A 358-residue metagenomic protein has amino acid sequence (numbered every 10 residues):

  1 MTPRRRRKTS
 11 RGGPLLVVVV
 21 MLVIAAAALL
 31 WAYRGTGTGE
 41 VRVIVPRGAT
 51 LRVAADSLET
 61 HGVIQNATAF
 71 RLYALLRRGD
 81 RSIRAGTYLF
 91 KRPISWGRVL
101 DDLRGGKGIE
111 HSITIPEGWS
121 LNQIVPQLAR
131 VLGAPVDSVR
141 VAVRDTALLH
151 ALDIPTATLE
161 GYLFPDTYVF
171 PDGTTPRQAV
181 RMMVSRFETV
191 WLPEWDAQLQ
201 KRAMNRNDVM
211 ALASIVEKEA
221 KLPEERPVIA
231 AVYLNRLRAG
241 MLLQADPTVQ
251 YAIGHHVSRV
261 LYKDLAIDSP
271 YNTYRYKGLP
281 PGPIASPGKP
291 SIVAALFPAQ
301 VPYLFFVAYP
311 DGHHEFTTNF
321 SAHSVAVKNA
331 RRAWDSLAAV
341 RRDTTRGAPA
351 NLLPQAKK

Functional and structural regions predicted by a protein language model:
T2-R42: N-terminal type II signal-anchor transmembrane helix that functions as the membrane-insertion/stop-transfer segment
S10-P14, E40, R81-S82, W119-Q123 (+4 more regions): Short low-complexity stretches enriched in small and charged residues
G13-V18, H61-G62, A85-T87, S138-V143 (+2 more regions): N-terminal start-of-chain detector that recognizes signal peptides and the immediate post-cleavage beginning
L16, V43-P46, K91, K201 (+2 more regions): Pocket-edge positions in alpha/beta enzyme catalytic cores
V23-A28, A69-Y73, P93-V99, V184-S185 (+2 more regions): Short hydrophobic/aromatic-rich motifs at helix boundaries and adjacent loops
R34-W191: Signal peptide-directed extracytoplasmic domains
T50, R130-D137, V141, L148-K358: Bacterial extracytoplasmic/cell-wall-associated proteins, especially those involved in peptidoglycan
